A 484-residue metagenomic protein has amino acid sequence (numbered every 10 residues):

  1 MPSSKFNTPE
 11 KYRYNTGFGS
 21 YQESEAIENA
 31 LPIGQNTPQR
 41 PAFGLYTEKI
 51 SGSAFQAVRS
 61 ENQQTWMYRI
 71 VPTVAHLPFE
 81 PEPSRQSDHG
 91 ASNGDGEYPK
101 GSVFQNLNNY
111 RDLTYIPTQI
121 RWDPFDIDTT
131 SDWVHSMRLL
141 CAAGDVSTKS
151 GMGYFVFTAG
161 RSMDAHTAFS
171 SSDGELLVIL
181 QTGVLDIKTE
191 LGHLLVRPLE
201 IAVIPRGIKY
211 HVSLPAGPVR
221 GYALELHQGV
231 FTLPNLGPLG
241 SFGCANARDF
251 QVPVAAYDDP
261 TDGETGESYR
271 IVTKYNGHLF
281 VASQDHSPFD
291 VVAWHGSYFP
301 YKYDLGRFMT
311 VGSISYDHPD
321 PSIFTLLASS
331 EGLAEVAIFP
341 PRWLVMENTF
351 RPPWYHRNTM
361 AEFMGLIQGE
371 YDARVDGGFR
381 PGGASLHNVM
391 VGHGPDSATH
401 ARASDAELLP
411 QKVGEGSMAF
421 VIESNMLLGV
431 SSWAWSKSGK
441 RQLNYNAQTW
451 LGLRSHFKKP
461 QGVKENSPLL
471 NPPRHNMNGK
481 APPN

Functional and structural regions predicted by a protein language model:
M1-N484: Jelly-roll (double-stranded beta-helix
